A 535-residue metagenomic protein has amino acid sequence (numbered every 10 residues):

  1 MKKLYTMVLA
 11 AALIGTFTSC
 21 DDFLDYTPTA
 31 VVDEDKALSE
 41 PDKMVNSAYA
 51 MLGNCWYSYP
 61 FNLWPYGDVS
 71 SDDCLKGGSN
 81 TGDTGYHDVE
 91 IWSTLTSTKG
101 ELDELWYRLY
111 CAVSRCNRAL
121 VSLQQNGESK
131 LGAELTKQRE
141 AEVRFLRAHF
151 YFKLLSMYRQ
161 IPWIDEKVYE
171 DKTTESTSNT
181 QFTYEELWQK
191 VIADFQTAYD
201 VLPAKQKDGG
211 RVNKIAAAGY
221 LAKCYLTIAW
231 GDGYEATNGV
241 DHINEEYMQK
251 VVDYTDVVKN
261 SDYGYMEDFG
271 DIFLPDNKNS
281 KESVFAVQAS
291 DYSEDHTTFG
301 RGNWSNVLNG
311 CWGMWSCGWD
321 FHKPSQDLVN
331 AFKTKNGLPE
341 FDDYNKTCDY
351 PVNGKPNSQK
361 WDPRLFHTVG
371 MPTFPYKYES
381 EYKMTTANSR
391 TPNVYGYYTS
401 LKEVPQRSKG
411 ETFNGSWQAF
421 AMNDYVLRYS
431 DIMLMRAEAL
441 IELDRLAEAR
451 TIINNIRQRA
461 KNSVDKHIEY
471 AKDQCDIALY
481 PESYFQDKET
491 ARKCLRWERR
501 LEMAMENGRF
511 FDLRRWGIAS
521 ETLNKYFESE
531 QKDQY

Functional and structural regions predicted by a protein language model:
L4, G15-E40, A148, V191 (+3 more regions): Bacterial Sec-dependent N-terminal signal peptides
C20-G67: Membrane-proximal, proline-rich intrinsically disordered regions
L38, D42-N54, S79-Y158, T174-Q189 (+10 more regions): Conserved, well-structured interaction surfaces
P41, C74, T96, L109-A112 (+6 more regions): Long, intrinsically disordered, low-complexity segments
L155-S156, Q160-P162, Q206, T227-A236 (+1 more regions): Short coil/turn linking the two alpha-helices of tandem helical-hairpin repeats
K281, V287-R390: Glycine-rich, aromatic-lined ligand/substrate-binding cores of catalytic and carbohydrate-binding domains
